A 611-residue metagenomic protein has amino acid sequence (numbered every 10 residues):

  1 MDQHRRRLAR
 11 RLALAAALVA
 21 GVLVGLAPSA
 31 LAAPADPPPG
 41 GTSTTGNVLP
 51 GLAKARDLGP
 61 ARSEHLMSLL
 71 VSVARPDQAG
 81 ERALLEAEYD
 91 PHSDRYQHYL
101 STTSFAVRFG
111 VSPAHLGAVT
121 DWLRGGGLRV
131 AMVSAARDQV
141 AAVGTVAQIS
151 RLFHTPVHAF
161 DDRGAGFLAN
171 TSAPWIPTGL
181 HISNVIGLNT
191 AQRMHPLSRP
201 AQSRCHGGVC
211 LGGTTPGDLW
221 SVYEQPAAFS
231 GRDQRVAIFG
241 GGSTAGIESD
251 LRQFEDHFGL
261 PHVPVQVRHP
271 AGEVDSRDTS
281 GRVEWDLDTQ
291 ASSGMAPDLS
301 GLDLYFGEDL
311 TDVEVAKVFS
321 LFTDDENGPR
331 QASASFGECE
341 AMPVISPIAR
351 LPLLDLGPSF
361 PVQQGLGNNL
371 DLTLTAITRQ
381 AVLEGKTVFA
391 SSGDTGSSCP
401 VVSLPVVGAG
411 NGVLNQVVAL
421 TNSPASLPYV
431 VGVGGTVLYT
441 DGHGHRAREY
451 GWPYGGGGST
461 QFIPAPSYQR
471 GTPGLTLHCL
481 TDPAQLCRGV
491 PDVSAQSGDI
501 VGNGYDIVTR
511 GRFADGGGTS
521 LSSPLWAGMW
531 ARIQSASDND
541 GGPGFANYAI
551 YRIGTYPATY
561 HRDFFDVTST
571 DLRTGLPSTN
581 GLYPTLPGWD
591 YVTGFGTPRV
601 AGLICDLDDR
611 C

Functional and structural regions predicted by a protein language model:
D2-A33: Secretory targeting and sorting signals
R6, R10, L480, Q534-Y591: An often Trp-containing, charged/polar helix-loop segment at the C-terminal end of enzyme catalytic cores
A33-M132, A141, V146-S398, V402-G432 (+6 more regions): Substrate-binding/charge-relay-adjacent region of secreted/lumenal peptidase catalytic domains
R137-Q139: A generic structural signal for beta-strand entry/edge sites
V263-V265, L304, F389-S391, G432-G435 (+3 more regions): Acidic/polar loop patches that form or flank catalytic/metal-binding clefts of enzymes that bind anionic ligands
V402, S426-P428, G432-S467: Polar, glycine-rich mid-to-C-terminal structural blocks that act as macromolecule-binding/assembly scaffolds
M529: Walker A/P-loop NTP-binding active-site region of P-loop NTPases, recognizing the glycine-rich GxxxxGKT/S
